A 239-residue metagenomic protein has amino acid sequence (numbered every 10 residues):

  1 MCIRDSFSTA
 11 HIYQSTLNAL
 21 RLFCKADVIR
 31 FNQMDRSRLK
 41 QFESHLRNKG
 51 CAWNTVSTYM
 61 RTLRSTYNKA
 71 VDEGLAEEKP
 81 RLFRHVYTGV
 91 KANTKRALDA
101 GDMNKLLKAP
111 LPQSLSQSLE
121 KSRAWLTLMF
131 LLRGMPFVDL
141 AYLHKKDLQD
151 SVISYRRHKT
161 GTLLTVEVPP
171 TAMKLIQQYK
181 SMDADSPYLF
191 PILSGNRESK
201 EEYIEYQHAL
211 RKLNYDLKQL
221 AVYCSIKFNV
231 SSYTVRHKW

Functional and structural regions predicted by a protein language model:
R4-K49: Basic/aromatic-enriched alpha-helical hairpins
A19-L22, N32-M34, N48-R81, R133: N-terminal DNA-binding recognition helix of tyrosine site-specific recombinases/integrases
S57, P80-F137, A141: Basic, Lys/Arg- and aromatic-enriched nucleic-acid-binding interface segment
N68-E77, M129-D150: Short, charged phosphate-coordinating catalytic segments
R84-H85, Y142-S181: Conserved tyrosine-mediated DNA breakage-rejoining catalytic core shared by Y-recombinases
S114-Q117, N214-H237: Short, basic (Lys/Arg/His-rich) helix/loop patches that form interaction surfaces in the mid-to-C-terminal regions
D139-Y142, V230-S231, W239: Active-site-proximal segment of tyrosine recombinases
T160-Q178, P187-Q219: C-terminal catalytic core of Y-nucleophile DNA break-rejoin enzymes
